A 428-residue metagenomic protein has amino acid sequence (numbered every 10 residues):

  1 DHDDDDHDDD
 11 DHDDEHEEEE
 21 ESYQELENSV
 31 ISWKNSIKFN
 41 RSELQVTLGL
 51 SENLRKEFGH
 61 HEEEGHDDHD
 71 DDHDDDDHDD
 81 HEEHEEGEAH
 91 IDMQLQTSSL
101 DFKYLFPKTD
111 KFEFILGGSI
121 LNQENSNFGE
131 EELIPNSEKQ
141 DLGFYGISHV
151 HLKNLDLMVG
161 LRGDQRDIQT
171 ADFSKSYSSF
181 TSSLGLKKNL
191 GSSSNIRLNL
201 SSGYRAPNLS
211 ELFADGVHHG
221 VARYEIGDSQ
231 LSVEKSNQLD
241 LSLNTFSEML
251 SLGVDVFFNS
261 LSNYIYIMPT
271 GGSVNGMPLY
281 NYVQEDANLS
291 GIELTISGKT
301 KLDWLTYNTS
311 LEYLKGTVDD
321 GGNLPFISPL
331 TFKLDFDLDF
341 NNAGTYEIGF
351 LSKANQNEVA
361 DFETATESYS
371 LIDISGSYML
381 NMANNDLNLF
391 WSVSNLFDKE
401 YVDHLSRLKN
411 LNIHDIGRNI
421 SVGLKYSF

Functional and structural regions predicted by a protein language model:
D1, G49-N53, S119-Q123, H151 (+11 more regions): Outer-membrane beta-barrel pore domains and translocons
D1-D3, E17-E21, L48, K56-G65 (+9 more regions): Outer-membrane beta-barrel translocator domains and adjoining extracellular loop/strand segments of Gram-negative
E19-V30, S174-K175, T181-S183, K187-N189 (+6 more regions): Outer-membrane beta-barrel signature, preferentially recognizing the C-terminal barrel domain of Gram-negative
E21-D75, D79-N189, L250-V256, G291-I292 (+2 more regions): Face-selective signature of the C-terminal outer-membrane beta-barrel domain
N40-R41, D110, K153-N154, S192-S193 (+7 more regions): Short coil turns and loop connectors of transmembrane beta-barrels in diderm outer membranes and organellar homologs
F114, S251, V256-L261, P278-V359 (+1 more regions): Gram-negative outer-membrane beta-barrel transporters
N195-G216, D228-L231, S352-A365, F390 (+2 more regions): Outer-membrane beta-barrel translocator/channel fold
Y204, F257-N263, N355, Y378-F428: C-terminal beta-signal and adjacent terminal beta-strands/loops of Gram-negative outer-membrane beta-barrel proteins
